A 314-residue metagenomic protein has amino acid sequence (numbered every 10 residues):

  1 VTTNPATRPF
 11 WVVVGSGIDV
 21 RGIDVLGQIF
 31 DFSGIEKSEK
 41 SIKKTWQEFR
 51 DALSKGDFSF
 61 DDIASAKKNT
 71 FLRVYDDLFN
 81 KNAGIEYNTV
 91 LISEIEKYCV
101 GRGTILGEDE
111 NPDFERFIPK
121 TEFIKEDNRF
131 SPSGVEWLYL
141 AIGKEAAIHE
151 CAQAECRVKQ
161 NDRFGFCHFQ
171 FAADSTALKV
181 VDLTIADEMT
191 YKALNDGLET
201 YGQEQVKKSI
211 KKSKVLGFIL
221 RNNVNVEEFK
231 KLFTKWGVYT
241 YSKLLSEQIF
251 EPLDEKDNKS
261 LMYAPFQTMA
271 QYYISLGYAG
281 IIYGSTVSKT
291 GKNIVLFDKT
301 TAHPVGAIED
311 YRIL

Functional and structural regions predicted by a protein language model:
V1-S131, A154, V158-L314: Active-site and NAD+-binding cores of ADP-ribose-processing enzymes
P132-A141: A short, exposed loop/beta-hairpin motif centered on an aromatic-Gly-Thr core
A141-E145, Y263: Conserved structured core elements
K144-V158: Short active-site loop/helix that positions an aromatic residue
